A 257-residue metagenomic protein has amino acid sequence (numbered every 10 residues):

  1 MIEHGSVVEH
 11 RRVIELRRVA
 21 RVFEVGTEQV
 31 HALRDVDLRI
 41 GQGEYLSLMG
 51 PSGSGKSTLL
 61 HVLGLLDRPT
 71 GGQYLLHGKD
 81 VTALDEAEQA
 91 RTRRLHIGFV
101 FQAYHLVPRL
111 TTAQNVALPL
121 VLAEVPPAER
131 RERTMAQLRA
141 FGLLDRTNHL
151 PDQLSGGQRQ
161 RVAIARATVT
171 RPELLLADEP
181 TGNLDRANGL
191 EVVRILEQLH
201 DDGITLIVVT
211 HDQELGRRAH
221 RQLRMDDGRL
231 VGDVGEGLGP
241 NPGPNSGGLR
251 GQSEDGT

Functional and structural regions predicted by a protein language model:
M1-V22, G232-T257: ABC-family P-loop ATPase nucleotide-binding domain
R11-M225: ABC family nucleotide-binding domain
Q222-G235: H-loop (His-switch) and adjacent beta-strand-loop-beta switch element of ABC-type ATPase nucleotide-binding domains
